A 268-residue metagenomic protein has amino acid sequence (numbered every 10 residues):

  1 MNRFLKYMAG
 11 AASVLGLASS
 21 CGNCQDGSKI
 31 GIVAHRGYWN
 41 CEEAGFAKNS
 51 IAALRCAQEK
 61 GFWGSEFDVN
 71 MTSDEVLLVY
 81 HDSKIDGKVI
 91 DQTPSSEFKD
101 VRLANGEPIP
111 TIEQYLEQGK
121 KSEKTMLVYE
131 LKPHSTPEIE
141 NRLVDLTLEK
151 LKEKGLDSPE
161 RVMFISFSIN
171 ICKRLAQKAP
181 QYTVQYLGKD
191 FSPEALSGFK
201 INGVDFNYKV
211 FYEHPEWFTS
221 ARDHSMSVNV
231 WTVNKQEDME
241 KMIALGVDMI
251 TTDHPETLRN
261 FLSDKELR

Functional and structural regions predicted by a protein language model:
K6-R268: Phosphate-group recognition and catalysis centered on beta-loop-alpha active-site segments
